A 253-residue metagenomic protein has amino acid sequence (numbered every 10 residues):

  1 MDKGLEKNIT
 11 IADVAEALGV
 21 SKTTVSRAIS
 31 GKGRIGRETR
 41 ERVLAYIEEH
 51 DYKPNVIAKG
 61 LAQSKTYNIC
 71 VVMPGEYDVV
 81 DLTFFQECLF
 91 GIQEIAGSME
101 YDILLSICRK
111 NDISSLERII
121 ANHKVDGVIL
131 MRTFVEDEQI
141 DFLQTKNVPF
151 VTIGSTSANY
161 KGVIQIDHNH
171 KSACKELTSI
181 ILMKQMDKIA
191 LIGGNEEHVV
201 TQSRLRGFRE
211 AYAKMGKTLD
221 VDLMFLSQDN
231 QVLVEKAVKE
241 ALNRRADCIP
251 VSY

Functional and structural regions predicted by a protein language model:
M1-L5, A17, E49, G91-M99 (+2 more regions): Bacterial carbohydrate/catabolite-sensing allosteric modules
M1-Y67: N-terminal helix-turn-helix DNA-binding module of bacterial transcription factors
H50-L116, R209, A213: Amphipathic helical "hinge" segments at domain boundaries
S98-M99, I120-K124: Amphipathic alpha-helical effector-binding/dimerization core of metabolite-sensing transcriptional regulators
C108-D112, L130-E136: Short beta->alpha connector loops
S114-E117, E138-Q139, L233-A237: Short acidic active-site motifs
